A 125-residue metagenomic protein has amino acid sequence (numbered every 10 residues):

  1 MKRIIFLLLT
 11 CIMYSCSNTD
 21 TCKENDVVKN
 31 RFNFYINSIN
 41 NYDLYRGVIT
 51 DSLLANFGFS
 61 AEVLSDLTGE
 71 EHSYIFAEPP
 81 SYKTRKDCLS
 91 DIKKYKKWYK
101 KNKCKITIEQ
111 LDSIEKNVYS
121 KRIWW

Functional and structural regions predicted by a protein language model:
M1-E24: Bacterial Sec-dependent N-terminal signal peptides
L7, N33-Y35, A77: Compositionally biased, low-structure terminal segments
C16-V48: Immediate post-signal-peptide N-terminus of mature secreted/exported proteins
N37-S113, N117-W125: Extended alpha-helical scaffolding segments
